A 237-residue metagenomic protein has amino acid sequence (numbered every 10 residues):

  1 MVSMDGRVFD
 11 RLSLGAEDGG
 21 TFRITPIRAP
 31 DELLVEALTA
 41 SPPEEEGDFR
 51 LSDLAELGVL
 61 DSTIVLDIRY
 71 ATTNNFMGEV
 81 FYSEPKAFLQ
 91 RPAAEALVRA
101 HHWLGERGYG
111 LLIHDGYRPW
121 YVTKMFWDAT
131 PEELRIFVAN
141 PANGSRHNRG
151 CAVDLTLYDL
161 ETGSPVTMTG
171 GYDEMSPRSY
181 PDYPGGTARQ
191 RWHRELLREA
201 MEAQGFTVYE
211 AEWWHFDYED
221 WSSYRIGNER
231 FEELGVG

Functional and structural regions predicted by a protein language model:
M1-T21: Lipid interaction determinants
G15-G116, F126-A211, D220-G237: Extracytoplasmic cell-surface/polysaccharide-interacting catalytic and binding patches
P119: Segments that shape or occlude catalytic/ligand-binding pockets
V122: Short, well-ordered surface patches within globular domains
F216: Conserved metal-phosphate-binding beta-hairpin within the catalytic cores of diverse ATP-dependent phosphoryl-transfer
